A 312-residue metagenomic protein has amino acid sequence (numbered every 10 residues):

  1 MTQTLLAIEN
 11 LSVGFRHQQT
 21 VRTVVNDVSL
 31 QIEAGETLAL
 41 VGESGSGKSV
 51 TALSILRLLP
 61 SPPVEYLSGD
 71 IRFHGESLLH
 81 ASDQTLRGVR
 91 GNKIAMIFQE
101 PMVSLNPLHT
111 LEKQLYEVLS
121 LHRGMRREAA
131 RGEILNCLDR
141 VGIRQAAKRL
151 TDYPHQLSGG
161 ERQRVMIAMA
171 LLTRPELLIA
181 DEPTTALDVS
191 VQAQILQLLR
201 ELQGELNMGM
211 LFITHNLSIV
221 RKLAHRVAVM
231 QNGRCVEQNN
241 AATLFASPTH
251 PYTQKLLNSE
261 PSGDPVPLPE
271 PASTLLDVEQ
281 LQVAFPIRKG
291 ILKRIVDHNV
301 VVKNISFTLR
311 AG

Functional and structural regions predicted by a protein language model:
T4, R144-K148, A241-H298: Short catalytic/signature loops enriched in Gly
L6, V25, V89, L199 (+2 more regions): Conserved structural motif at the start of ABC-family nucleotide-binding domains
L115, I167, V191, I195: Hydrophobic anchor residue at the start of the ABC signature
L172-E176: A short, proline-enriched helix->beta-strand linker immediately N-terminal to the Walker B motif in ABC-type P-loop
V220-K222: A short, surface-exposed alpha-helical micro-motif characterized by mixed small hydrophobic and charged/polar residues
R226, Q238: Short, glycine/charged-rich "phosphate-handling" switch motifs in NTP-dependent and phosphotransfer domains
